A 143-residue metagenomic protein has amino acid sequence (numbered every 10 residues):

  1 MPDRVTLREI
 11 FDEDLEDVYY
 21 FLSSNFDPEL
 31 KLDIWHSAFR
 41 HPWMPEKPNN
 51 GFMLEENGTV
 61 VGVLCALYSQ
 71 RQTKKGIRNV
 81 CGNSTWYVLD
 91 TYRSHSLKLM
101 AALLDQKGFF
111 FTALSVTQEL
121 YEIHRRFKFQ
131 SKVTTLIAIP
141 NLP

Functional and structural regions predicted by a protein language model:
M1, P45-E46, L104-K107: Flexible, charged surface loops at secondary-structure boundaries
M1-A38, G82, T135-P143: Short amphipathic alpha-helix that is part of the acyltransferase structural core
R4, P48-N49, R78-V80: A structure-centric signal for secondary-structure junctions around beta-strands
D27-G51, E56: Active-site rim helix/loop that mediates acceptor-substrate recognition in acyltransferases
M53, G58-Y68, G82: Conserved beta-strand in the GNAT
K74-A138: Acyl-donor binding region in acyl/amide transferases
